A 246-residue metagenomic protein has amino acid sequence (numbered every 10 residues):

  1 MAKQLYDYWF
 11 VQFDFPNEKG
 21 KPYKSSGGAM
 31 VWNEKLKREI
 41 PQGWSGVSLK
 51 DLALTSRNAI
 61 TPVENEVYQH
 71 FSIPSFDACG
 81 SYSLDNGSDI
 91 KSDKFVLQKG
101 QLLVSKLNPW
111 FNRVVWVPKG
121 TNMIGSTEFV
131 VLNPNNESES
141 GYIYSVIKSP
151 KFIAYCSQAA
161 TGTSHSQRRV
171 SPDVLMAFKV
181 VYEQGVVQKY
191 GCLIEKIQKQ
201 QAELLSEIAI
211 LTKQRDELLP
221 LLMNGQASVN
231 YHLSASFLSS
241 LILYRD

Functional and structural regions predicted by a protein language model:
M1-Y8, G27-I60, V186-K189, E195-N230 (+1 more regions): Non-catalytic DNA-recognition/assembly elements of restriction-modification systems
G20-S25, P62-Q69, S157-A160: Short coil/turn segments at secondary-structure boundaries
M30-L36, K50-T61, N65-K99, F111 (+2 more regions): Sequence-specific dsDNA recognition surfaces
E39-Q42, V130-S140, R168, P172-K199: Proline-centric
D93-F95, K99-I153, Q158-L175: A short beta-sheet element
